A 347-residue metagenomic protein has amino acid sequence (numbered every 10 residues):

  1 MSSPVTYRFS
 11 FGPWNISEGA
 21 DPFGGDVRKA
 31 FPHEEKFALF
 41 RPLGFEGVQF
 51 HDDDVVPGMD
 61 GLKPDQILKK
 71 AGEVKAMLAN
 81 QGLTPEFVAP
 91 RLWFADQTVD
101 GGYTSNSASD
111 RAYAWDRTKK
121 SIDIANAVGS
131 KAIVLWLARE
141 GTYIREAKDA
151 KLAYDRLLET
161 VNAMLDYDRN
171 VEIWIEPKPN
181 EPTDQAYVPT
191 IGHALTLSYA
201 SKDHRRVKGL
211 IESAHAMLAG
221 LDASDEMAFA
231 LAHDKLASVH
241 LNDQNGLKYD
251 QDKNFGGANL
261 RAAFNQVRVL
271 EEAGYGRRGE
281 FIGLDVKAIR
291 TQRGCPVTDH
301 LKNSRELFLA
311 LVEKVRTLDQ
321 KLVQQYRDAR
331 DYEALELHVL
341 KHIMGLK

Functional and structural regions predicted by a protein language model:
S2-E46, L68, G72, A79 (+8 more regions): Histidine-acidic metal/acid-base catalytic patches
N15-S17, D52-V56, A89-F94, L137-G141 (+4 more regions): Active-site-proximal loop/turn and secondary-structure-junction residues that shape catalytic pockets, frequently
G19-G25, D54-K69, F94-A112, L137-K151 (+2 more regions): Surface-exposed, active-site-proximal loop segments in enzymatic domains
V27, E34, H51-P57, G61 (+3 more regions): Catalytic alpha/beta active-site cores
E46-D53, T84-A89, V134: Short, well-structured secondary-structure segments
Q81-D100, S121: Long, hydrophobic/aromatic-enriched structural stretches that serve as scaffold segments
